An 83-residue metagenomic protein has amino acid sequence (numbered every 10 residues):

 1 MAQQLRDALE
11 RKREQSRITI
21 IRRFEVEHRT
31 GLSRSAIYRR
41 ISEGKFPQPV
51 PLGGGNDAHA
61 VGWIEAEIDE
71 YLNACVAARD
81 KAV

Functional and structural regions predicted by a protein language model:
M1-I21, K81: A detector for short, charged/polar N-terminal pre-domain segments
S16-T19, A58-E67: Glycine-rich, flexible loop segments associated with nucleotide phosphate handling
I20-E25, L72: Residue-level detection of beta-strand scaffold positions
R23, R29-V61: Major-groove DNA-recognition helix of helix-turn-helix-type DNA-binding domains
H28, R39, E70, A74: Charged/polar, solvent-exposed surface patches and flexible loops
E65-V83: A short, Lys/Arg-enriched interface patch at domain edges and termini
